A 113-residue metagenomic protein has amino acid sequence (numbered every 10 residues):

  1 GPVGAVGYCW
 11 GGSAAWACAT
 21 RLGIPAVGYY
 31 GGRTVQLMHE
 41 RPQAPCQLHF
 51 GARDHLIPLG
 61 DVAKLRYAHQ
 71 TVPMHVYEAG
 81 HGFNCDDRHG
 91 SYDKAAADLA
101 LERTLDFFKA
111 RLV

Functional and structural regions predicted by a protein language model:
G1-A44: Primarily recognizes the serine-hydrolase "nucleophile elbow" in alpha/beta-hydrolase and SGNH/GDSL folds
A15, L65-V72: Acidic/histidine-enriched, beta-strand-rich ligand/metal-binding domains
V27, Q47-H49, H75: Conserved hydrophobic packing residues within short motifs/helices of P-loop NTPase cores of ABC-family ATPases
P42, Q47-F50, D54: Short beta-strand/loop motif that positions the catalytic acidic residue of the alpha/beta-hydrolase fold
R53-I57, H81: Acidic catalytic loop of the alpha/beta-hydrolase fold
I57-Y67: Short alpha-helix in the alpha/beta-hydrolase fold that links the catalytic acid
T71-V113: C-terminal catalytic histidine-bearing segment of alpha/beta-hydrolase fold enzymes
